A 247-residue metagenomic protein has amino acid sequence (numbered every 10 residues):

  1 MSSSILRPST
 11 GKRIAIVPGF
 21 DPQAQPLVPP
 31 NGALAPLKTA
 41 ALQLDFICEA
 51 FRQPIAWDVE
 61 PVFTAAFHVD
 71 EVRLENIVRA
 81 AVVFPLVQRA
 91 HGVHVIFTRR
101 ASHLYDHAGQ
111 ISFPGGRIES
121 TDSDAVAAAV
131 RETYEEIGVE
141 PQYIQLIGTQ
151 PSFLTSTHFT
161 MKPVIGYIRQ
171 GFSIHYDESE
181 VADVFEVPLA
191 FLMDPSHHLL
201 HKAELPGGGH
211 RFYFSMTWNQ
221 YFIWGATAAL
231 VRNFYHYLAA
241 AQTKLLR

Functional and structural regions predicted by a protein language model:
M1-S112, R117-E135, V139-K162, Y167-G171 (+1 more regions): N-terminal leader/linker segments that precede catalytic domains of diphosphate-processing enzymes
Y176-F212, M216-N219: NUDIX/MutT-family hydrolases
